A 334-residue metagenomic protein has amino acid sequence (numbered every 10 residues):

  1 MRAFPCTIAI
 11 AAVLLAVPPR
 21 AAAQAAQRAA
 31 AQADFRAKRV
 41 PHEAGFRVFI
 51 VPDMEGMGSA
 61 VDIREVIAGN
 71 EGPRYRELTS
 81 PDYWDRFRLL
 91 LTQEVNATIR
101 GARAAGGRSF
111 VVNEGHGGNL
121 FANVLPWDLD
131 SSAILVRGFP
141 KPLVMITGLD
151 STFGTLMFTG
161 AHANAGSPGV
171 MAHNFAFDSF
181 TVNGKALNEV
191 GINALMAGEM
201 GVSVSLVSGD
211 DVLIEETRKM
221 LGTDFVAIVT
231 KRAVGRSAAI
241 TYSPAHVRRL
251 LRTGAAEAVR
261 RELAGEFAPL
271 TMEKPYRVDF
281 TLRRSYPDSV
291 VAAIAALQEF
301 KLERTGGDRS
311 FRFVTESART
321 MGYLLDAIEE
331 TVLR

Functional and structural regions predicted by a protein language model:
M1-F4: Positively charged n-region of N-terminal signal peptides that target proteins for export
T7-A16: Bacterial N-terminal signal peptides
A21-A25: Boundary at the C-terminal end of the N-terminal hydrophobic targeting segment
Q32-A44, F110, R232, V247 (+1 more regions): C-terminal accessory domains and tails appended to enzymatic cores
Q32-F35, L78-N113, N119, S132 (+2 more regions): Alpha/propeptide regions of enzymes that mature by internal proteolysis
R47-F49, G58-A60, R64-L78, D82 (+5 more regions): Active-site histidine-anchored catalytic micro-motif
A186-A292: Glycine-rich, Lys/Arg-enriched anion-binding loops that position phosphate/diphosphate groups for phosphoryl
